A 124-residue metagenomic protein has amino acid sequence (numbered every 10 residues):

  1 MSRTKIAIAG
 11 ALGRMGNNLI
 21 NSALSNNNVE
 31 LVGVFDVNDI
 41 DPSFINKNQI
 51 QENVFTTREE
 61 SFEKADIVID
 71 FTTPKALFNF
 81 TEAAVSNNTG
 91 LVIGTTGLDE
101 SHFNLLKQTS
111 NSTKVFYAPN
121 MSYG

Functional and structural regions predicted by a protein language model:
S2-I6: Extreme N-terminal starter segment of soluble prokaryotic enzymes
A9-L12, G16-N21: N-terminal Rossmann NAD(P)H-binding glycine-rich loop of SDR-like oxidoreductase domains
S25-K47: NAD(P)-binding Rossmann-fold cofactor-contacting core
L31, I50-A65: Short acidic low-complexity segments
V68-I69: N-terminal Rossmann-like NAD(P) cofactor-binding module of classical short-chain dehydrogenase/reductase
T72-T73, T96: Short glycine-/small-residue-rich Rossmann-like dinucleotide-binding loops
E82, S86, T95-Y117: Rossmann-fold NAD(P)-binding glycine/threonine-rich loop
G90-V92: A short hydrophobic/small-residue beta-strand
